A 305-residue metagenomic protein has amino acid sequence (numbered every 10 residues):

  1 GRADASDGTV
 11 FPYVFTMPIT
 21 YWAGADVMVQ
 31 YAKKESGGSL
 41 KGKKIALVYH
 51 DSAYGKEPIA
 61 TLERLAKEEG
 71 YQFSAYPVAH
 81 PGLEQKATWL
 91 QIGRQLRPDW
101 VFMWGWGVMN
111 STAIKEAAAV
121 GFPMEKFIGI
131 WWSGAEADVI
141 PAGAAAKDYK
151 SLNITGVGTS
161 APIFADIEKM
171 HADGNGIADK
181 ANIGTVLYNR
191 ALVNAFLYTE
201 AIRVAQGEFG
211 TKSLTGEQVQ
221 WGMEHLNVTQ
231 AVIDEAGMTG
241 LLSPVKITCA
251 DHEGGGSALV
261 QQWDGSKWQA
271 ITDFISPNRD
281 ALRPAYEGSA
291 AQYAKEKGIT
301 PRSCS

Functional and structural regions predicted by a protein language model:
G1: Short beta-strand-centered segments that line the small-molecule binding cleft or hinge of alpha/beta clamshell
D4, F11, M17-P18, A117-A195 (+2 more regions): Extracellular/periplasmic periplasmic-binding protein-like sensory domains
D4, P12-V120, A161-A165: Extracellular/periplasmic Venus flytrap/periplasmic-binding protein
A5-S6, K33-K41, D173-A178, A205-T211: Alpha-helix termini
G24, M28, P58, M109 (+2 more regions): Catalytic-loop motifs flanking and including active-site residues across diverse enzymes
G176-Y188, T199-D273, P277: Segments of small-molecule ligand-sensing domains
F274-C304: Short, cationic low-complexity segments
